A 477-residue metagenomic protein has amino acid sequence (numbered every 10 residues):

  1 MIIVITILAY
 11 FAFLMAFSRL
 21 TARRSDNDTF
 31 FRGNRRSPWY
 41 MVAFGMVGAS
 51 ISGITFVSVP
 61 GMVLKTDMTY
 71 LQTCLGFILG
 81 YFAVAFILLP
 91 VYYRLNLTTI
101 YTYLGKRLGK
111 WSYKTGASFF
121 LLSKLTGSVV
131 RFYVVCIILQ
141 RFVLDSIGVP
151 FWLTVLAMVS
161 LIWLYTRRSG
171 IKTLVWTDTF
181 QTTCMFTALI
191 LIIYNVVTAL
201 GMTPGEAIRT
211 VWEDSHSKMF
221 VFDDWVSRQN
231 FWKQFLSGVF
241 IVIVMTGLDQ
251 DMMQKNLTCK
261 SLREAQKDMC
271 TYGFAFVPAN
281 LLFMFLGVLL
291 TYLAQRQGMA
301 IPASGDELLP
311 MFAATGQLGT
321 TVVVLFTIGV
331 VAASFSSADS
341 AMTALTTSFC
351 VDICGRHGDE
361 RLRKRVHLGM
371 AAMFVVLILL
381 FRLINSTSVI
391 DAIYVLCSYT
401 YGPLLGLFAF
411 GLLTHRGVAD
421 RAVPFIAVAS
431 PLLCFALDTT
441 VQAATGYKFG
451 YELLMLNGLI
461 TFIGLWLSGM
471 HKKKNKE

Functional and structural regions predicted by a protein language model:
M1-E477: Membrane-embedded helix-loop-helix hairpins and adjacent transmembrane boundary segments in multi-pass transporters
